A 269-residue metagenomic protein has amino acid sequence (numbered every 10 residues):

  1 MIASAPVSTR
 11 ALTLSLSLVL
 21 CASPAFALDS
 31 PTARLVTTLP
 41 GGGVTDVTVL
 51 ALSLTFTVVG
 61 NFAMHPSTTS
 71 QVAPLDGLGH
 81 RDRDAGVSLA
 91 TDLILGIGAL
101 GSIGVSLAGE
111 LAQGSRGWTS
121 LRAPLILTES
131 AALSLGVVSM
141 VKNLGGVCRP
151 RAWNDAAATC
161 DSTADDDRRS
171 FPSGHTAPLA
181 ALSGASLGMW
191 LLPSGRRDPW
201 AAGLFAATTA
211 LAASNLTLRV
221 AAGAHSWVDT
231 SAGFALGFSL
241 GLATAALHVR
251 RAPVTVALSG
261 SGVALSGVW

Functional and structural regions predicted by a protein language model:
M1-L52, V59-F62, L89-L93, S115-I126 (+1 more regions): Replace "edges of transmembrane helices
A51-N61, G98-A108: Hydrophobic core of alpha-helical transmembrane segments in multi-pass integral membrane proteins
A63-D76: Membrane-interface helix-loop junction between the first two transmembrane segments
L75-D82, S162: Flexible, solvent-exposed coil segments and beta strand-coil junctions, predominantly the extracellular/periplasmic
H80-G101: Interfacial helix-start motif at the membrane-water boundary
A108-G109, M140: Transmembrane alpha-helix boundary signature
A112: Extracytoplasmic/lumenal acceptor-recognition loop(s) of multi-pass membrane glycoenzymes
